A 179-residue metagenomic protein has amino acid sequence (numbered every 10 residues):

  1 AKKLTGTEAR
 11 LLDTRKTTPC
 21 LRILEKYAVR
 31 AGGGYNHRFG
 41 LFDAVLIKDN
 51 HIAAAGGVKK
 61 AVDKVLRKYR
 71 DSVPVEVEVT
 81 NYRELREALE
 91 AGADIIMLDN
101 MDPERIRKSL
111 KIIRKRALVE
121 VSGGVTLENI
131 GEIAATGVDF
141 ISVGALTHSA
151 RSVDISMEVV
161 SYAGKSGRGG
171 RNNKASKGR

Functional and structural regions predicted by a protein language model:
A1-A91, I95, E104-I112, L118-E120 (+3 more regions): Acidic/glycine-rich phosphate/pyrophosphate-binding loops and surrounding catalytic core that coordinate Mg2+
N100, G123, A145: Short secondary-structure boundary segments
L127: Cys/His-rich Zn2+-binding cysteine-cluster or related metal-binding knuckle/ribbon modules and their
S156-G164: Active-site loop ensemble at the mouth of alpha/beta enzyme cores that anchors a bound cofactor
N172-N173: Intrinsic-disorder-associated, low-complexity terminal segments enriched in Asp/Asn/His/Tyr and depleted of Lys/Arg
